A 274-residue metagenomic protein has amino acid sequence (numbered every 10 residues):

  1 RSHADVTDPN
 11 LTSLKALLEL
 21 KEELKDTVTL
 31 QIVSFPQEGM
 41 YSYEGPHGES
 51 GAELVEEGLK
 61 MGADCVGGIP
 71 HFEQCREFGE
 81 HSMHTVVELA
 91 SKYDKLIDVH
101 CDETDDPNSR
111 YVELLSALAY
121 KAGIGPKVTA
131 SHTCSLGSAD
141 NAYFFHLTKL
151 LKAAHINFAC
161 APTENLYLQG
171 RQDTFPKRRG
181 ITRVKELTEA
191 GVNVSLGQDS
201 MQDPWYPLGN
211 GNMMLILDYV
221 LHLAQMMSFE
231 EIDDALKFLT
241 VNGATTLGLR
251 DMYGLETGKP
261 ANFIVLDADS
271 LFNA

Functional and structural regions predicted by a protein language model:
R1-S42: Divalent-metal coordination cores built from histidine and acidic residues
H3-T7, V33-M40, I69-E73, H100-D106 (+3 more regions): Active-site beta-loop-alpha junctions enriched in small/polar residues
V6, T29-S34, H71-E77, I97-H100 (+3 more regions): Short N-terminal helix-initiation segments at or just after the protein's N-terminus
D8-S13, Q172-D173, L208-G211: Short glycine/threonine-rich loop-to-helix capping motif typified by GTGT followed within a few residues by an Asp-Pro
T12-D26, E44-T129, S135-N157, D173-L196 (+1 more regions): Histidine/acidic residue-rich metal-binding segments in metalloenzymes
L96, A117-V128, E164-L168, R178-L266: His/Asp/Glu-enriched, well-ordered alpha-helical/loop segment that forms or immediately abuts the divalent-metal
A159-A161: Oxyanion-binding "anion nests"
S270-N273: Short, Lys/Arg- and Gly-enriched loop/turn segments at beta-strand edges
